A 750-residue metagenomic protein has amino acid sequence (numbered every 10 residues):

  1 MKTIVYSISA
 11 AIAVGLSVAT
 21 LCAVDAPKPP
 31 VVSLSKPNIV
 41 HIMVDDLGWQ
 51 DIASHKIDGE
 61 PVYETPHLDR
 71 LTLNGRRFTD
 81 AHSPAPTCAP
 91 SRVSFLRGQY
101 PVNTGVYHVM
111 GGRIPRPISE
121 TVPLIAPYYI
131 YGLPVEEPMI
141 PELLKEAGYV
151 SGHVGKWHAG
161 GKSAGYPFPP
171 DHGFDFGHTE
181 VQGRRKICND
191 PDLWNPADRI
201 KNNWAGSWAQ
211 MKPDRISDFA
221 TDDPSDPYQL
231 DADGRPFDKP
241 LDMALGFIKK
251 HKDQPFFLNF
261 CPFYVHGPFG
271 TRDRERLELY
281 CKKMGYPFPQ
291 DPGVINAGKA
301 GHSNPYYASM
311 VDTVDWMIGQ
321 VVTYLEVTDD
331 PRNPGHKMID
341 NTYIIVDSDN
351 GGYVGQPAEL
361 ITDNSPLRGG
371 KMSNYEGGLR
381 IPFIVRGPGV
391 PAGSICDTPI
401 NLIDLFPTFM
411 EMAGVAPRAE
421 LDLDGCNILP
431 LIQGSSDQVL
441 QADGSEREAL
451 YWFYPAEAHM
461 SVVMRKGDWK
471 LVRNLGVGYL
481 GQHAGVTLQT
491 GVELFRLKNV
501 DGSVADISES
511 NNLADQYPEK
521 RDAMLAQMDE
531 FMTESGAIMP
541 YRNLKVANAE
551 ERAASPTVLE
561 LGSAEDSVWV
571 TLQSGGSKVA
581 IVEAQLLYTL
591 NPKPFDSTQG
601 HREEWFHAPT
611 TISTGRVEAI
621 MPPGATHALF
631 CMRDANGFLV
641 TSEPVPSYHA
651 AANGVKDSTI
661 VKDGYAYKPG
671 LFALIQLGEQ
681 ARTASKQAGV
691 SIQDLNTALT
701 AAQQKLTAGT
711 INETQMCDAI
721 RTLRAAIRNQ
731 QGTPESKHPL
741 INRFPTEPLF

Functional and structural regions predicted by a protein language model:
A26-R76, W157, D515: Active-site-proximal N-terminal segment of extracellular/periplasmic enzymes that hydrolyze or transfer
L34-S35, D58-T65, T79-T87, P127-P138 (+8 more regions): A short beta-strand-to-alpha-helix junction
D58-R92, G98-N103, G148-G152, H172-V181: Short, structured active-site-proximal loop/turn typified by the sulfatase FGly-forming signature C/S-X-P-X-R
Y63, G165-G173, P268-R274, Y324-V390 (+2 more regions): Histidine-centered active-site microenvironments of extracellular/periplasmic hydrolases and transferases
M110-V150, W157-L258, P262-T271, G293-A308 (+2 more regions): Formylglycine-dependent
W157-H158, D226-D233, M243, F247 (+4 more regions): C-terminal accessory region downstream of the catalytic core in glycan-modifying enzymes
F176, R184, G352-S365, K371-N374 (+5 more regions): C-terminal cap/loop subdomain of S1 sulfatases and analogous C-terminal strand-loop tails that border
V661-F750: Beta-rich interaction/scaffold domains
